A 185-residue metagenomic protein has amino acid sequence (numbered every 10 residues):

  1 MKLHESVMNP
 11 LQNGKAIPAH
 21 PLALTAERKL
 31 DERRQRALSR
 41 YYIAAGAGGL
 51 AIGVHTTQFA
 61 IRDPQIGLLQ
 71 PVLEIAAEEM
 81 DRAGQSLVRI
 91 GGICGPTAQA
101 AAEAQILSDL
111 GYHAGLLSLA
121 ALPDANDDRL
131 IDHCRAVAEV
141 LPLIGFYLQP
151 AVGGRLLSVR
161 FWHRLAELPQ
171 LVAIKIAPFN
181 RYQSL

Functional and structural regions predicted by a protein language model:
K2-L156: Active-site beta->alpha loop and helix N-cap motifs at the rims of alpha/beta catalytic domains
E139, Q149-L185: Catalytic alpha/beta core domains of metabolic enzymes, predominantly
